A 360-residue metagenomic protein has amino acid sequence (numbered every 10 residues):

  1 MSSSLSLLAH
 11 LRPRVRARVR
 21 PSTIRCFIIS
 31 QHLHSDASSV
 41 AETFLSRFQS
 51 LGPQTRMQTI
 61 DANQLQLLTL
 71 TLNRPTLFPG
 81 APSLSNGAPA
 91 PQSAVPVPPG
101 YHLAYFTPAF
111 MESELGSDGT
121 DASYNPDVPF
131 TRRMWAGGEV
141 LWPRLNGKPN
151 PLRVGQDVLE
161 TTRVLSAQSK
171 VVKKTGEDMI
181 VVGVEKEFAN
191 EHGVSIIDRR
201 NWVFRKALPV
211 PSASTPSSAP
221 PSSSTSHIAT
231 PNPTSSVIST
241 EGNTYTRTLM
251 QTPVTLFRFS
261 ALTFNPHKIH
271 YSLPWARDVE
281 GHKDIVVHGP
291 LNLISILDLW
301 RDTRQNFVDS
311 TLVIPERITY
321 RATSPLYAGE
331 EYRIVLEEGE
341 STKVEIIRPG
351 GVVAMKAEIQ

Functional and structural regions predicted by a protein language model:
M1-T23: N-terminal chloroplast transit peptides
S4, I28-L159, P315: Hydrophobic, proline/glycine-rich low-complexity stretches
R12, S22, L33-D36, P290: Compositionally biased, intrinsically disordered low-complexity segments enriched in polar/proline residues
A17, H32-Q54, G137-Q251, A322-Q360: HotDog/MaoC-like acyl-thioester-processing domains
A17-S22, P89-P99, K173-G176: Short, surface-exposed loop and linker segments with low hydrophobicity and enrichment for Pro/Ser/Thr
D36-A94, T225-N292, L299-D302: A contiguous, surface-exposed recognition patch within enzymatic or periplasmic domains that forms
I60, P98-F106, M134-A136, V140 (+7 more regions): Long, contiguous hydrophobic alpha-helical segments, chiefly transmembrane helices and signal peptides
A276-S341, I346-G351: Catalytic-pocket segment enriched in acidic/His residues
